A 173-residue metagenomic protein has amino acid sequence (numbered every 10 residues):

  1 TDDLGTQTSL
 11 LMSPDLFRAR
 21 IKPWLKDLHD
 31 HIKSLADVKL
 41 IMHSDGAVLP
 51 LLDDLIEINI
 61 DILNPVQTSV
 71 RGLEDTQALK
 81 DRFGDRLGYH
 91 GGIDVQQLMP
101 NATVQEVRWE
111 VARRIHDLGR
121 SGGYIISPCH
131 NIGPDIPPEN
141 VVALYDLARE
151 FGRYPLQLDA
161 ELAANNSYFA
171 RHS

Functional and structural regions predicted by a protein language model:
T1-S173: Active-site loop segments of alpha/beta catalytic cores
